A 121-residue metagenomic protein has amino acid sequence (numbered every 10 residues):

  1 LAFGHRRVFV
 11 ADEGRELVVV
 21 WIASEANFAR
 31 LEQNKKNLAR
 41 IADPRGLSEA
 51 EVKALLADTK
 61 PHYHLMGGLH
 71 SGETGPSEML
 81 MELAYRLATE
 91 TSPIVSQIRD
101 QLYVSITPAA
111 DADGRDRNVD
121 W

Functional and structural regions predicted by a protein language model:
L1-W121: Structured catalytic-domain cores with a bias toward divalent-metal coordination
